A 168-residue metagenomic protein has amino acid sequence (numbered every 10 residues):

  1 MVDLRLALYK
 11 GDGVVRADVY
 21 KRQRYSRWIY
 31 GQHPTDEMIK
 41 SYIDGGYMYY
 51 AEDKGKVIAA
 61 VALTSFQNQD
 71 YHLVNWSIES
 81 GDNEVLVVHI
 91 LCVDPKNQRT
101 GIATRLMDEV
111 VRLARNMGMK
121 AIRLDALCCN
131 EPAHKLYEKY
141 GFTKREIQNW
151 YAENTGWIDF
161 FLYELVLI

Functional and structural regions predicted by a protein language model:
V15, V19-Q23: Conserved small/polar residues in nucleotide/adenosyl-binding loops
Y20, Y137, F142: Conserved active-site tyrosine of GNAT-family acetyltransferases
R27-Y49: Active-site rim helix/loop that mediates acceptor-substrate recognition in acyltransferases
G46-V61: Conserved beta-hairpin
A62-I90, Q98, E153-N154: Conserved acyl-donor/pantetheine-binding loop and adjacent beta-alpha core of acyl/acetyltransferases and related
V93, R99-R112, K135-K139: Conserved acetyl-CoA-binding loop-helix of GNAT-fold acetyltransferases
M107, A114-D125: Conserved GNAT acetyl-CoA-binding A-motif
L127-E131, E138-Y140, W150-I168: C-terminal "cap" of GNAT-fold acetyltransferases
